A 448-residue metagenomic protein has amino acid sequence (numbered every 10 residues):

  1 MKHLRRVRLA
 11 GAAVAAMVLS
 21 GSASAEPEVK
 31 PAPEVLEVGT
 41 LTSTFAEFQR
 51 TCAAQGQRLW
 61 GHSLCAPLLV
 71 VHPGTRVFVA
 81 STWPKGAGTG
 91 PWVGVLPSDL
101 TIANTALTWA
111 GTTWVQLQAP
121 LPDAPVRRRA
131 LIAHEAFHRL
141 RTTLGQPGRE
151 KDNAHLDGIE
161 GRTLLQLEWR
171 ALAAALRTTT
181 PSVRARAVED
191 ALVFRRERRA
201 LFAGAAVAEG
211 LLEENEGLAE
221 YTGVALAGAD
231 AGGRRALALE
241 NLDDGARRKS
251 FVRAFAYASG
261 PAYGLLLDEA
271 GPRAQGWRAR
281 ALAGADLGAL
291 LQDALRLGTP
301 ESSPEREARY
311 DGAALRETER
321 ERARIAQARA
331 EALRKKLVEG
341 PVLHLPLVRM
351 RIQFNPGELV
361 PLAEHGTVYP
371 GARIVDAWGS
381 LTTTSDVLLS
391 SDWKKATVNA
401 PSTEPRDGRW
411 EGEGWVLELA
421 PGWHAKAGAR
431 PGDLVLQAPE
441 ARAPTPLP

Functional and structural regions predicted by a protein language model:
M1-G11: Bacterial N-terminal signal peptides that target proteins for export
A10-S20: Bacterial N-terminal signal peptides
E26-P91, W114, P122, A219 (+2 more regions): N-terminal mature-domain "stem" immediately C-terminal to a signal peptide or N-terminal signal-anchor/transmembrane
T75-R76, T143-L201, A205-R235: Post-HExxH zinc-binding segment in Zn-dependent metallohydrolases
R76, Q275-P448: Non-catalytic terminal regions of proteins
L117-I132: Short pre-active-site segment immediately N-terminal to the catalytic Zn-binding motif
A130-T143: Active-site recognition of the HExxH zinc-binding catalytic motif
A203-R234, E240-P304: Active-site-proximal alpha-helical
